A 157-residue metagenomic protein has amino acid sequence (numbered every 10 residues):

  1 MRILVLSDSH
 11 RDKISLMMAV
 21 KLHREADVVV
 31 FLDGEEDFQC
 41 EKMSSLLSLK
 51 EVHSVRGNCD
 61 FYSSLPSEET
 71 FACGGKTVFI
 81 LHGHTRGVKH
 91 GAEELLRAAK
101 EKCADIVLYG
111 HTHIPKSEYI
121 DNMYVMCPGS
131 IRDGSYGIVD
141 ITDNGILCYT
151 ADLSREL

Functional and structural regions predicted by a protein language model:
M1-L49, D60-Y62, P66-S67, I141-N144 (+1 more regions): N-terminal active-site segment of His-dependent metallophosphoesterases
R2-I3, S15-M17, G74, K100-K102 (+1 more regions): Binuclear metal-dependent phosphoesterase catalytic core
V5-S7, V28-G34, H53-N58, F79-H82 (+2 more regions): Active-site neighborhood of phospho(di)ester-bond hydrolases with catalytic His/Asp-centered motifs
H10-I14, E35-C40, C59-S64, R86-G91 (+2 more regions): Active-site environment of divalent metal-dependent phosphoester hydrolases
L22, A99-K100: Non-catalytic positions within long, well-ordered alpha-helices that form the structural scaffold/packing of enzyme
S48-E51, M123: A short helix->loop->beta-strand "cap" motif at the edges of active sites that frequently abuts
E51-K89: Helix-adjacent hinge/juxtasegments
H90-A98, M123: Charged helix-capping and loop-helix junction motifs
